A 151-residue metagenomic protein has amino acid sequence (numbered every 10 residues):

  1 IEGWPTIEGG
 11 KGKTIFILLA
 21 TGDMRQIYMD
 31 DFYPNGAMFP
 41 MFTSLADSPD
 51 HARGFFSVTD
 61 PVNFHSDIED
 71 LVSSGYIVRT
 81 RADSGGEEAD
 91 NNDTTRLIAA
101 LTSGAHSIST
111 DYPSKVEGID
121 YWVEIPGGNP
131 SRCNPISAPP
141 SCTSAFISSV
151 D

Functional and structural regions predicted by a protein language model:
I1-D151: Catalytic cores of phosphodiester-bond hydrolases, prominently lipid phosphodiesterases
